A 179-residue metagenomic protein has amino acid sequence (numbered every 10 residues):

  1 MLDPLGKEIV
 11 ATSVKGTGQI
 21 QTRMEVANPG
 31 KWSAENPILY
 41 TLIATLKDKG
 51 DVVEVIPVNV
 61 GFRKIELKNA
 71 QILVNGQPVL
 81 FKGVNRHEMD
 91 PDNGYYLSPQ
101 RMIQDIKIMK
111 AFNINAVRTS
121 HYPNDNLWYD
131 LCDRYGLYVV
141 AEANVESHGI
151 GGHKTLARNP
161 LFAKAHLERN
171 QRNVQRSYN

Functional and structural regions predicted by a protein language model:
M1-V139, R169-R172: Secreted/periplasmic carbohydrate-active enzymes, especially glycoside hydrolases
K82-H87, A141-Y178: Aromatic- and acidic-residue-enriched carbohydrate-binding clefts of CAZyme catalytic domains
R134, Y178-N179: Conserved alpha/beta enzyme-core scaffolds, especially Rossmann-like or related mixed alpha/beta domains that build
